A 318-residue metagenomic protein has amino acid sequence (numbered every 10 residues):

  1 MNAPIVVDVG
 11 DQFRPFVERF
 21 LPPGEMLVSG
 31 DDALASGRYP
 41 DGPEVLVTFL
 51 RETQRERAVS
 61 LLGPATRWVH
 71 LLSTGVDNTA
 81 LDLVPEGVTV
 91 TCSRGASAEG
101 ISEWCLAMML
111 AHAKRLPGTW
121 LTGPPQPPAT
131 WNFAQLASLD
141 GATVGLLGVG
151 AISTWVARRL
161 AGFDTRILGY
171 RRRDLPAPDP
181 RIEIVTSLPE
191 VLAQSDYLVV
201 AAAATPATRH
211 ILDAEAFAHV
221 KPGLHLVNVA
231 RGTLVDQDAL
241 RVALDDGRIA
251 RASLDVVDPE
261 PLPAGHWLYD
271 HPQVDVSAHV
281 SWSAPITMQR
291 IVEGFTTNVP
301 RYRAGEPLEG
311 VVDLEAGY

Functional and structural regions predicted by a protein language model:
M1-T53, R303: N-terminal glycine-/charge-rich "phosphate-binding" loop or analogous flexible N-terminal tail
E44-G123: Phosphate/diphosphate ligand-binding glycine-rich loop within oxidoreductases
E56-A65, L81-E86, F217-G223, A243-R248 (+1 more regions): Short, conserved loop/helix-junction motifs that constitute active-site signature segments in enzyme catalytic cores
S102-G118, G162-F163, E293-E306: Oxidoreductase and adenylate-handling cofactor-binding alpha/beta cores
G118-W155: Glycine-rich NAD(P)-binding loop of Rossmann-like domains
G162-P178: NAD(P)-binding Rossmann-fold cofactor-contacting core
R173-W267: Rossmann-like adenosine-cofactor binding region
G223, V229-Y318: Rossmann-like dinucleotide-binding domain for NAD(H)/NADP(H)
